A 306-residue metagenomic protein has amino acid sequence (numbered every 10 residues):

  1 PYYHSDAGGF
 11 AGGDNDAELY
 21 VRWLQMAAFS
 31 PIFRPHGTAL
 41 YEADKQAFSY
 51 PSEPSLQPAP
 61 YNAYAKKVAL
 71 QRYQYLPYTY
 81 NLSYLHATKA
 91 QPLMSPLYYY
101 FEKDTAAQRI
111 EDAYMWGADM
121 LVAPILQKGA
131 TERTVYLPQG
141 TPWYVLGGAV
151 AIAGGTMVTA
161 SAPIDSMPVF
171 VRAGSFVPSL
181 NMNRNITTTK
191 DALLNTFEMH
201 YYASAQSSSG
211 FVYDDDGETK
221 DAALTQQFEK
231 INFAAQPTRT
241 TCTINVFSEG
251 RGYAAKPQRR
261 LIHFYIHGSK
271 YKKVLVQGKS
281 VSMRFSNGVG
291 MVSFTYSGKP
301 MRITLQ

Functional and structural regions predicted by a protein language model:
P1-S166, V171-R172, Y213, E218: Catalytic-domain carbohydrate-binding cleft regions of carbohydrate-active enzymes
A106-Q108, G129, G154, P163 (+5 more regions): Residues that act as N-cap/strand-start positions at coil-to-secondary-structure junctions
D112-A113, T134, N232-A234, S282: Short, surface-exposed charged micro-motifs
M115-W116, A235-R239, F285: Generic beta-strand structural signal
L121, R133, F176, T240-I244 (+1 more regions): Hydrophobic residues embedded in beta-strands of well-ordered beta-sheets
V145-I164, K273-F294: Solvent-exposed beta-strand/loop surfaces of large extracellular or lumenal domains
V171-K279, T295-P300: Accessory, solvent-exposed terminal regions and/or long lumenal/extracellular loops of proteins
M301-Q306: Low-complexity, intrinsically disordered segments enriched in Ser/Thr together with acidic residues
